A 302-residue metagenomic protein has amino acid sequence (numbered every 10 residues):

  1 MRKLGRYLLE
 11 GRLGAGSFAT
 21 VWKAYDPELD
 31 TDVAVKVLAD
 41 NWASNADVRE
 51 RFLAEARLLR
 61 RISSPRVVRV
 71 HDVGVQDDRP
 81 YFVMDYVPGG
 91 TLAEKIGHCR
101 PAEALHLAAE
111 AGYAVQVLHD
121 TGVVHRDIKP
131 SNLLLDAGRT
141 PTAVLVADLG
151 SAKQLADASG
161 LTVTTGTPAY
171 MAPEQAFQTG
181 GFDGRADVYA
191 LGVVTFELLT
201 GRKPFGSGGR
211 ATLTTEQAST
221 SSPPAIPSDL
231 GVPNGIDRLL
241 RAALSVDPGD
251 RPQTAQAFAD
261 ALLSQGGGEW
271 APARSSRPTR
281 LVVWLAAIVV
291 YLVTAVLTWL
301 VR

Functional and structural regions predicted by a protein language model:
T20: Conserved N-lobe ATP-binding subsite of Hanks-type protein kinase domains, especially the beta3 VAIK lysine
A39-R61: AlphaC helix of the eukaryotic protein kinase fold
V73: Activation-segment/catalytic-loop signature of the eukaryotic protein kinase fold
D77-T91, K95: Conserved short submotifs of the Hanks-type protein kinase catalytic core that shape the nucleotide-binding pocket
L107-A108: Activation segment signature within eukaryotic-like protein kinase domains
G112-V123: Protein kinase catalytic-loop region centered on the HRD/HxD motif
A169-G267: C-terminal lobe helix-coil module of Hanks-type protein kinase domains
